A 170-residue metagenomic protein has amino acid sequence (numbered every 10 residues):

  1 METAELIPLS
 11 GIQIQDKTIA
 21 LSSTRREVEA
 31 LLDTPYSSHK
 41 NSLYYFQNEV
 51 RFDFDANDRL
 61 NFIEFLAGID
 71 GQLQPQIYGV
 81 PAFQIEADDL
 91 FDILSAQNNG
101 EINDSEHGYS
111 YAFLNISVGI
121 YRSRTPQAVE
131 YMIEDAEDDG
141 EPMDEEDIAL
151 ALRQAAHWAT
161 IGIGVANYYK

Functional and structural regions predicted by a protein language model:
M1-K170: Short helix/turn-capping signatures at newly exposed starts of structured segments
